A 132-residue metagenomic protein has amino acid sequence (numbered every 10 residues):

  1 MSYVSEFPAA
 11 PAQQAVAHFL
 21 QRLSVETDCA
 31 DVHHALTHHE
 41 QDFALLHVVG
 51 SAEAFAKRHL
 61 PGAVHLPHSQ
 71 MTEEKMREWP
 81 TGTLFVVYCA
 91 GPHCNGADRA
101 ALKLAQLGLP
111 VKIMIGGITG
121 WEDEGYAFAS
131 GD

Functional and structural regions predicted by a protein language model:
M1-E53, D132: Flexible, polar/low-complexity N-terminal or interdomain linker segments that lie immediately upstream of folded
T27-C29, P67, I115: Short loop/edge segments at beta-strand edges and connector loops that shape dinucleotide/nucleotide cofactor-binding
L45, A63-H65, V111-I113: Conserved beta-strand scaffold positions in the cores of enzyme catalytic domains, especially in NTP/NDP-utilizing
A52-F55, G96: Short, charged/polar "capping" segments at the starts of alpha-helices and the immediately preceding loops
F55-P61, W121: Short loop/helix-cap segments at secondary-structure boundaries that form the rim of catalytic
L66-E74: Glycine-rich, highly charged phosphate/nucleotide-binding loops
E74-E122: Catalytic cysteine-centered active loop of the rhodanese-like fold, especially the PTP/DSP P-loop
G125-D132: Active-site neighborhoods of enzymes that stabilize oxyanions during catalysis
